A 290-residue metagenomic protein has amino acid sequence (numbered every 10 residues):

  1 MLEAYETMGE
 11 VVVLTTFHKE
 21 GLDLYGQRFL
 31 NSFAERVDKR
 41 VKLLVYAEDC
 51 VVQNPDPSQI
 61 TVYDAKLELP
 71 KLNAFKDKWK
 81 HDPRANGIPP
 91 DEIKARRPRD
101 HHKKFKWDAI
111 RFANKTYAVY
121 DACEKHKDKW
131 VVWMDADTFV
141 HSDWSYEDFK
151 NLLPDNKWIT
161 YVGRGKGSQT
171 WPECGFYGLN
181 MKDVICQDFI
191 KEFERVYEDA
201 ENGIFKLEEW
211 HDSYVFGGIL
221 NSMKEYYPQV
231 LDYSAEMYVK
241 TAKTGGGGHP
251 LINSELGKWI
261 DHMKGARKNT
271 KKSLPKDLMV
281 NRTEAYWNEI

Functional and structural regions predicted by a protein language model:
M1-H101, E124-D128, M181, A266-R267 (+1 more regions): N-terminal anchoring/stem segment of glycosyltransferases
G9, K115, M134, P172-G175 (+1 more regions): Residues that flank catalytic or metal-binding motifs in active/ligand-binding sites
L24-Q27, A113-Y117, W210-N221: A structural signal for well-ordered alpha-helical segments within the folded catalytic domains of diverse enzymes
A47-V52, T138, G165-K166: Short beta-alpha junction loops
R97-K106, N202: Short glycine/proline- and acidic residue-enriched helix-loop micro-motifs that form flexible lids or anion-recognition
W107, R111-Y161: GT-A fold catalytic core of metal-dependent nucleotide-sugar glycosyltransferases, centered on the diacidic
H141-E209: Conserved catalytic core of nucleotide-sugar-dependent glycosyltransferases
M181-E289: Catalytic core and acceptor-binding pocket of nucleotide-sugar-dependent glycosyltransferases
